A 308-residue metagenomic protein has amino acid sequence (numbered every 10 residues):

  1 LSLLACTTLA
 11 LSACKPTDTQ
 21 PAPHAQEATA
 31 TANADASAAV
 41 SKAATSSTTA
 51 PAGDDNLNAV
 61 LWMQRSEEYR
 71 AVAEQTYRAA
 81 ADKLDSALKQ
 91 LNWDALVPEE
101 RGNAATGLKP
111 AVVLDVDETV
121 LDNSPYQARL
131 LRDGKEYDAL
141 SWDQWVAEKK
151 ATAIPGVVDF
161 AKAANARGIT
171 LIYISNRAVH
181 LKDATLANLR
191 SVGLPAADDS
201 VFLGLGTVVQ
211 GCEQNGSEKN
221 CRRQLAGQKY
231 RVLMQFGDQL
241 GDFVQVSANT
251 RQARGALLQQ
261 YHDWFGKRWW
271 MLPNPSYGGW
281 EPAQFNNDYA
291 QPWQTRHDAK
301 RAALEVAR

Functional and structural regions predicted by a protein language model:
S2-A10: Bacterial N-terminal signal peptides
C14-L114, N286-R308: Non-catalytic pre-domain segments flanking phosphatase-related domains
L61-A73, D143-K150, I172-R177, V209-E213: Second-shell loop/turn segments in exported
Q75, A79, Q144, T152 (+6 more regions): Extracytoplasmic/secreted proteins, especially bacterial periplasmic and envelope-associated proteins
L88-E100, I169-N176, A197-V201, F236: Surface-exposed patches in mature extracellular/periplasmic domains of secreted proteins
K109-A111, V120-P155, D159-K162, A166: Active-site neighborhood of HAD-like aspartate-dependent phosphohydrolases
E118, V157-L189, F202-G204, D238-L240: Substrate-recognition element of Asp-dependent hydrolases with the DxDx(T/V) motif
K182-R308: C-terminal cap/substrate-recognition subdomain and adjoining C-terminal extension of metal-dependent phosphatase-like
